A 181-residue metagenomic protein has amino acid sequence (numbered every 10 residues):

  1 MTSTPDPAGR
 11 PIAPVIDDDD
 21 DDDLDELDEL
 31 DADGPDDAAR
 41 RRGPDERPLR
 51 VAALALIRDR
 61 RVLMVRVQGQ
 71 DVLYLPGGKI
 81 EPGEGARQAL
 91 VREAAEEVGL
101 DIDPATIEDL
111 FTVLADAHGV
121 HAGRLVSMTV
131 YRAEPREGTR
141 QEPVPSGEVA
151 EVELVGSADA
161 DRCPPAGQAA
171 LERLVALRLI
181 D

Functional and structural regions predicted by a protein language model:
T2-A53: Acidic, metal-coordinating catalytic segment for phosphate/diphosphate chemistry, firing primarily on the Nudix
G9-A13, R50-A52, R60, V126-T129 (+1 more regions): Change "...and in nucleic-acid phosphodiester-cleaving endonucleases..." to "...and in nucleic-acid processing enzymes
P44-P48, H121-S127, S146-V149: A generic structural micro-feature
L56, M64, R132-A133, L154: Conserved hydrophobic "DFG−1" position in protein kinase catalytic cores
I57-E97, D101: Conserved Nudix-box catalytic region and its N-terminal flanking loop in Nudix hydrolases and closely related
D101-T112: A short coil-to-beta-strand element that immediately follows conserved catalytic motifs
V113-Q141, R173-V175: Active-site-adjacent beta-strand/loop module that shapes the phosphate/pyrophosphate-binding cleft
R132, Q141-L177: NUDIX/MutT-family hydrolases
